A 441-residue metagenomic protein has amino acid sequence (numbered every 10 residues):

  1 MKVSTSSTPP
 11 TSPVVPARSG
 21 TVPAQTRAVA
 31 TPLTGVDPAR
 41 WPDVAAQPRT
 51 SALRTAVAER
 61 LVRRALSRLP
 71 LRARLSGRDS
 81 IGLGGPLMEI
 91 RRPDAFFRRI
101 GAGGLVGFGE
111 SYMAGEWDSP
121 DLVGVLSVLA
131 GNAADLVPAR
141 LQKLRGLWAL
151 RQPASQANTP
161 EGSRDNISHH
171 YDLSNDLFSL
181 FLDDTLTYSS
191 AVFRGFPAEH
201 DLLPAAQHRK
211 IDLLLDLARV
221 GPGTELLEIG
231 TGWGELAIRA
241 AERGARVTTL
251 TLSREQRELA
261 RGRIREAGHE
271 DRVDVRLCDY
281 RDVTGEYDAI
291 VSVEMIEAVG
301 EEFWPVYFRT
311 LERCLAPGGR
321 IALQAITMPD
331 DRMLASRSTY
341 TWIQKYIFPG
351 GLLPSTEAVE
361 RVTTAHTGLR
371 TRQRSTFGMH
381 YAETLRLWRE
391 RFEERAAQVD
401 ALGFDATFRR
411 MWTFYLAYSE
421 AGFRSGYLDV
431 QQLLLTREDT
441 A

Functional and structural regions predicted by a protein language model:
K2-H208, L213-D216, V220: Feature captures hydrophobic
P222-G230: Conserved class I S-adenosyl-L-methionine
W233-G244: Conserved SAM-binding loop of SAM-dependent methyltransferases across substrates and taxa, primarily the Class I
E242-R281: Class I SAM-dependent methyltransferase SAM/SAH-binding core
R281-I290: A short acidic, Gly/Pro-enriched loop at the edge of an enzyme's catalytic core that lines a small-molecule cofactor
P305-P317: A short glycine-rich, Lys/Arg-flanked "PGG" loop and its adjoining helix->strand segment in the class I
G318-I326: Conserved beta-strand signature within the Rossmann-like core of class I S-adenosyl-L-methionine
T327-A441: Substrate-binding/catalytic lobe of Class I Rossmann-like enzymes that use SAM or dcSAM, i.e., the mid-to-C-terminal
